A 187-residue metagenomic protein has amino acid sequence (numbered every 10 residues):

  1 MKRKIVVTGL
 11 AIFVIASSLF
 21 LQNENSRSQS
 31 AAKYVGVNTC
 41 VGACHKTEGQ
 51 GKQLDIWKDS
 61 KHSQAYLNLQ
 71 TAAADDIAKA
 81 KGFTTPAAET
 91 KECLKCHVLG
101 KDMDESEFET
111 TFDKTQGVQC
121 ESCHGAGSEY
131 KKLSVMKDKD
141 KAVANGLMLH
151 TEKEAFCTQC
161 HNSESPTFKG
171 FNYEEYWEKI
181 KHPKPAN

Functional and structural regions predicted by a protein language model:
M1-I12: Bacterial N-terminal signal peptides that target proteins for export
F13-L19: Hydrophobic core
L19-Q116, E121, S128-T151, Y173-N187: Sequence context of c-type cytochrome heme-c attachment sites
S122, E164-S165: Functional cores that coordinate and move charged inorganic groups
G127-S128, S165: Short Gly/Pro-enriched loop/turn and capping motifs at secondary-structure junctions
K153, C157-C160: Alpha-helical multi-pass transmembrane bundles of energy-transducing inner-membrane proteins
